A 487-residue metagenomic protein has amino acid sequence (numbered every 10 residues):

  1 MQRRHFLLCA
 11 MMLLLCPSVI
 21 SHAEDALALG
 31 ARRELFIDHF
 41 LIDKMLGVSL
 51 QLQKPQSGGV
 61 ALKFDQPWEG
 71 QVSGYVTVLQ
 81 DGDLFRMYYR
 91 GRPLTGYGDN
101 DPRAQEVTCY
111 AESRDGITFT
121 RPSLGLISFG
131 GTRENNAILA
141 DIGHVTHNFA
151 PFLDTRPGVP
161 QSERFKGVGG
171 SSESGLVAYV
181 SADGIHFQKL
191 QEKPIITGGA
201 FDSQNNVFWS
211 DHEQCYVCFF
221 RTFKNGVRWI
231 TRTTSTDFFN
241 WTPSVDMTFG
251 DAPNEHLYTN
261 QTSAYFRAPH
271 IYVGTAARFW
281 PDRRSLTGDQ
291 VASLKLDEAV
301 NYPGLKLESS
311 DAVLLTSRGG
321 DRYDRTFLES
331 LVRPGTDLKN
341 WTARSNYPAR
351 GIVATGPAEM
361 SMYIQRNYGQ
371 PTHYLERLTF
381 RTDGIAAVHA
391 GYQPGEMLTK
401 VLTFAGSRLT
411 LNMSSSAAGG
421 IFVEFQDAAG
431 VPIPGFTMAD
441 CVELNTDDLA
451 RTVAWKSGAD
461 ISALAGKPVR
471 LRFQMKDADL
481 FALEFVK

Functional and structural regions predicted by a protein language model:
Q2, V19-S21: Intrinsic low-complexity/disordered segments
R3-L7: N-terminal export leaders
C9-S18: Bacterial N-terminal signal peptides
H22-K487: Carbohydrate-active catalytic/glycan-binding domains of CAZyme proteins, especially the secreted or lumenal ectodomains
